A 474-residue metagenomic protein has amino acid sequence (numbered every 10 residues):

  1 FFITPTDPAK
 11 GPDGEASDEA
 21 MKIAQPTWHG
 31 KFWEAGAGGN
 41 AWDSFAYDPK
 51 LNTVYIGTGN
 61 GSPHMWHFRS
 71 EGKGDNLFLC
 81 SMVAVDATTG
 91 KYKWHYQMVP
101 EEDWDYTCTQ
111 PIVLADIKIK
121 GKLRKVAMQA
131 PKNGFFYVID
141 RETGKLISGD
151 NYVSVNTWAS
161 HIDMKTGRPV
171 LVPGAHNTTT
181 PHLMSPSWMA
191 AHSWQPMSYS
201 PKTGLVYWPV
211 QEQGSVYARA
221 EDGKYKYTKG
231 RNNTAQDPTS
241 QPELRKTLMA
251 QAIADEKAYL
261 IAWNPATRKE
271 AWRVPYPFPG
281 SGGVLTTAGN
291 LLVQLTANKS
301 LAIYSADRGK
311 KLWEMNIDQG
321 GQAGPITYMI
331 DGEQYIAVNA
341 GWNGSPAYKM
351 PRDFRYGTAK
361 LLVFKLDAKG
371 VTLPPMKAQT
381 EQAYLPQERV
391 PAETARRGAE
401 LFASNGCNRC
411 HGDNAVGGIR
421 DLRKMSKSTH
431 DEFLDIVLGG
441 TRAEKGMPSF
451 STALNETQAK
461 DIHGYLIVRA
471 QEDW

Functional and structural regions predicted by a protein language model:
F1-K31, A35, F68-C108, A115-L123 (+6 more regions): Extracytoplasmic/lumenal domain signature
A46, T180-H182, M189-S215: Long, low-complexity segments enriched in small/aliphatic residues
G57, A130, P209-Q211, L295 (+1 more regions): Residue-level marker for isolated small/hydroxyl-bearing positions within beta-strands of beta-sheet-rich domains
A378-A403: Electrostatic cytochrome c docking/interface patches
R409-A443, S449, A453: Gly/Gly-Pro-rich "capping" loops immediately C-terminal to redox-active cysteine motifs in periplasmic/lumenal
S451-W474: C-terminal capping alpha-helices of c-type cytochrome domains
